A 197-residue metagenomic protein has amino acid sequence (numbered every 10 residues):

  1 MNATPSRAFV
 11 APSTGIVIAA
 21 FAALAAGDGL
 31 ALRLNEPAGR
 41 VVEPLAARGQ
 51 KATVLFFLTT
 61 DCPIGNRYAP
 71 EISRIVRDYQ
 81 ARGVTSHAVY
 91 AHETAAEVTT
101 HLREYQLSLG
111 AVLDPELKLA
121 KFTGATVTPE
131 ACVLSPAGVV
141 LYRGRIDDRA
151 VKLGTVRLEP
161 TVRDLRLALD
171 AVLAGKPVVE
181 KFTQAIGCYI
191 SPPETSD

Functional and structural regions predicted by a protein language model:
N2-I16: Bacterial N-terminal signal peptides that target proteins for export
A19-A31: Bacterial Sec-dependent signal peptides at the C-terminal "C-region" and cleavage site
L32-T53: A short beta-strand-turn-helix
A47-N66, L169: Short active-site neighborhood of thiol/selenol oxidoreductases, capturing the structured segment around
L55-F56, S86-Y90, G110-V112, R143: Structural recognition of the beta-strand scaffold that forms the well-ordered cores of secreted hydrolase catalytic
T59-P70, A131, C188-S191, D197: Short, thiol/selenol-centered motifs that function as redox-active sites or metal-ligating centers
N66-Y105, L113-F122: Structural microenvironment flanking redox-active thiols in thiol-disulfide oxidoreductases
E116-T195: Thiol/selenol-based redox catalytic cores and closely related redox-interacting motifs
